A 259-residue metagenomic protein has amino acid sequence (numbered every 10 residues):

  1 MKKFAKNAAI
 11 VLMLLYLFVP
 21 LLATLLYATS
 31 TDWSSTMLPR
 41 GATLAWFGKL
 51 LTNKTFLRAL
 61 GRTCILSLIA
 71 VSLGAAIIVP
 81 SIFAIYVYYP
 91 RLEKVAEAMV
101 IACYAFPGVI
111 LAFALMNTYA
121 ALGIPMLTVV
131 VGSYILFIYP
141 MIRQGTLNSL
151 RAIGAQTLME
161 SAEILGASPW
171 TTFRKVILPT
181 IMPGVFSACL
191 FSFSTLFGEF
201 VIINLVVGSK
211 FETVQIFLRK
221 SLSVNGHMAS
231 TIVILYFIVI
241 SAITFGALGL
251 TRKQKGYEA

Functional and structural regions predicted by a protein language model:
M1-A9, S30, L147-M159, E163 (+2 more regions): C-terminal transmembrane helix and the adjacent membrane-cytosol boundary/short C-terminal tail of inner/organellar
M1-T24: N-terminal signal-anchor/first transmembrane alpha helix
K2-K3, L68-V100, F113-N117, S149 (+1 more regions): Transmembrane-helix boundary motif in ABC transporter permease subunits
L17-L21, G145-T146, P169-G198: Transmembrane alpha-helices
V19-K54, N204-S209, A259: Short membrane-interfacial helix/loop motifs at transmembrane-helix boundaries
S35, L92, V109-P140, W170 (+1 more regions): Membrane-interfacial helix termini and adjacent extracytoplasmic/periplasmic loops of multi-pass transporters
F47-T55, F197-G249, K253-K255: Interhelical loop and adjacent transmembrane-helix boundary motif in polytopic membrane transport permeases
L127-E163, T171-I177, S187-C189: Membrane-cytosol interface at the C-terminal ends of specific transmembrane alpha-helices in multi-pass membrane
